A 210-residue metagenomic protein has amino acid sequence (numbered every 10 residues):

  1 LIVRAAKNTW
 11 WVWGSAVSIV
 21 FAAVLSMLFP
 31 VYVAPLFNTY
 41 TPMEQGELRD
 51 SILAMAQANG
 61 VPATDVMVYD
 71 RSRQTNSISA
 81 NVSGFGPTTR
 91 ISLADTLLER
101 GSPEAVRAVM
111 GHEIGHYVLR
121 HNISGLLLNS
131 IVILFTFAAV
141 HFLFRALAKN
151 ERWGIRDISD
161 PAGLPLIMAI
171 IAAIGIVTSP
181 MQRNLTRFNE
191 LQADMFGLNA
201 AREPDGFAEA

Functional and structural regions predicted by a protein language model:
L1-I158, A172-A210: Polar-ligand-bearing catalytic/cofactor-coordination segments of membrane-embedded or membrane-tethered inner-membrane
I158-I167: N-terminal signal-anchor/signal peptide hydrophobic helix marking the start of the first transmembrane segment
